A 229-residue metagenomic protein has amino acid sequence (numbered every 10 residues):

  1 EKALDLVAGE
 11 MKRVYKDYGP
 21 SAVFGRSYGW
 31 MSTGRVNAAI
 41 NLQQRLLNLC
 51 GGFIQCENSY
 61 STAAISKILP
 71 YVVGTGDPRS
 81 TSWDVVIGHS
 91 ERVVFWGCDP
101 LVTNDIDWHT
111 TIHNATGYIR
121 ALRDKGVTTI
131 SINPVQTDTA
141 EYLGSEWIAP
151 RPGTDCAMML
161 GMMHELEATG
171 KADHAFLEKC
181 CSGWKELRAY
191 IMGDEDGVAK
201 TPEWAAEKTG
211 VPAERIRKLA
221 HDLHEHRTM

Functional and structural regions predicted by a protein language model:
E1-M229: Catalytic alpha/large subunits of respiratory electron-transfer oxidoreductases, centered on bis-MGD molybdoenzymes
